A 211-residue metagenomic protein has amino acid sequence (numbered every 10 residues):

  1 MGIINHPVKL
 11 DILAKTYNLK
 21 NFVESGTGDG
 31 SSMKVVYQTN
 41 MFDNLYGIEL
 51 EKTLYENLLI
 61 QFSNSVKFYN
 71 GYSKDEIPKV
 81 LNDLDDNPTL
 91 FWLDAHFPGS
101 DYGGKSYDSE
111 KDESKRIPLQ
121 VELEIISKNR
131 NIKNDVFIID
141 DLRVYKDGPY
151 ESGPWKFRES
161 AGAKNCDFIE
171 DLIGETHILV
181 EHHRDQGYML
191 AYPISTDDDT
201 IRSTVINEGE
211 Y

Functional and structural regions predicted by a protein language model:
M1-T16, D197-D199, T204-Y211: S-adenosyl-L-methionine
G2-L81: SAM cofactor-binding core of SAM-dependent methyltransferases, primarily the Rossmann-like beta-alpha-beta module
N21, F91-W92, F137-I138: Residue-level marker for buried hydrophobic side chains located in beta-strands that build the well-ordered beta-sheet
E51, K74, H96, L142-R143: Catalytic metal-binding/acid-base residues of hydrolase active sites
S65-K67, T89, D135: Short, conserved active-site loop motifs that form the nucleotide-linked donor/cofactor pocket
G71-D86, V121-I132: Short amphipathic alpha-helices and their capping/turn segments at secondary-structure boundaries
D85-L93: Short SAM/SAH-binding signature in class I
F97-Y211: C-terminal substrate-binding/active-site "lid" region of AdoMet-derived donor-dependent transferases
